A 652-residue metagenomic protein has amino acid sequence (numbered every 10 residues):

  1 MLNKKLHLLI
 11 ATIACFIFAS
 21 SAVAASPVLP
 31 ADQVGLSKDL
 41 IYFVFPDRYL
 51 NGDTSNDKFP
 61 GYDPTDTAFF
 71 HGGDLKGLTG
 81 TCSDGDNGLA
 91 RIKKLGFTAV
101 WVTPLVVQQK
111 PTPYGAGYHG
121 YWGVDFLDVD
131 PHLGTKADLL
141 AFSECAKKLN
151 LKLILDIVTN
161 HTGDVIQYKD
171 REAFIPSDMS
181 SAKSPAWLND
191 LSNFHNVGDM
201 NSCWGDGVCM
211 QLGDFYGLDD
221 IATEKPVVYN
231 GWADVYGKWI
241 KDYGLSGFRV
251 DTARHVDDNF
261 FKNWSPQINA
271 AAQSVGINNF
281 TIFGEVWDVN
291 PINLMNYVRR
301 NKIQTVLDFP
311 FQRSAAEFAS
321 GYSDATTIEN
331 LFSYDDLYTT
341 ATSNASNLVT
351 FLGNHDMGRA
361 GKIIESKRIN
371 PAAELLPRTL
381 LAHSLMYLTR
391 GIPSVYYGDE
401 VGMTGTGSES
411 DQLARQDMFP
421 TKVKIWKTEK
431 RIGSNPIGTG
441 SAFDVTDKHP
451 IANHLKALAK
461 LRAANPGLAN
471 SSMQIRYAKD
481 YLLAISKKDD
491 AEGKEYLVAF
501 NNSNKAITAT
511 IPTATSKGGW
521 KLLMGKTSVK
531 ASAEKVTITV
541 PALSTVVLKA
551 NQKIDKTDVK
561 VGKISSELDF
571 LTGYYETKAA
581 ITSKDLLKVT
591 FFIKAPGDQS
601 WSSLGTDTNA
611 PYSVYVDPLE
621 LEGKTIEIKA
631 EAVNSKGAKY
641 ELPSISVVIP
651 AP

Functional and structural regions predicted by a protein language model:
M1-K4: N-terminal secretory signal peptides that target proteins for export/translocation
L6-I10, F16-F43, K58-P64, H71 (+8 more regions): Carbohydrate-interacting/catalytic domains
P27-V28, D32-L40, D47-Y243, N263-V275 (+4 more regions): Substrate-binding/active-site clefts of carbohydrate-active enzymes
L40-F45, T98-P104, D125, K152-D156 (+8 more regions): Structural recognition of the beta-strand scaffold that forms the well-ordered cores of secreted hydrolase catalytic
Y49-K58, G358-G361, W426-T428: Short, solvent-exposed loop/turn elements at domain surfaces
S143, H161, D234-N344, L348 (+7 more regions): Active-site-proximal helices and loops of the catalytic beta/alpha 8
A345-A372: Active-site clefts of carbohydrate-active enzymes
I564-P652: Long, low-complexity serine/threonine/glycine- and acidic-rich segments characteristic of extracellular
